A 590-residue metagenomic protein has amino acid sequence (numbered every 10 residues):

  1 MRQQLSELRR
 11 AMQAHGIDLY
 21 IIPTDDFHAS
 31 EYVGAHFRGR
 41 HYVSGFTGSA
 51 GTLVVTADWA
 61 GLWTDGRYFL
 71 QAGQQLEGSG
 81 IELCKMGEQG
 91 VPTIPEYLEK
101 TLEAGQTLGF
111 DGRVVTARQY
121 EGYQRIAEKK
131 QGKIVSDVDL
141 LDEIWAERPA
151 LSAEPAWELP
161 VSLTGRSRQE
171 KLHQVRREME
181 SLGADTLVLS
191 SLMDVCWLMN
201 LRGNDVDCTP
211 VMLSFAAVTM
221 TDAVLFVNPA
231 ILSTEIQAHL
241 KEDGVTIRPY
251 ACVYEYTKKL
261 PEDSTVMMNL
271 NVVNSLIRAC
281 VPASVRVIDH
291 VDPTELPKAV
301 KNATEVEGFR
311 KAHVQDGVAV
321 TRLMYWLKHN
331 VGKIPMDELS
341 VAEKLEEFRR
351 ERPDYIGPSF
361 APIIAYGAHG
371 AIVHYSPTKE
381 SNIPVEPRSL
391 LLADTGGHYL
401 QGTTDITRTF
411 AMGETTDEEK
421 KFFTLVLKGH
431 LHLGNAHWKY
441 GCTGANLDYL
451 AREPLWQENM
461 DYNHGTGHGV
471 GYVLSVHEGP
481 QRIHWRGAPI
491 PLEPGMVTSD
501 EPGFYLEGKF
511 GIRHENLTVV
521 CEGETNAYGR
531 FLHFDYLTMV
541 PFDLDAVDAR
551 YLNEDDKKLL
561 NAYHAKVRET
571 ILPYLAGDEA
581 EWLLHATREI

Functional and structural regions predicted by a protein language model:
M1-I590: Active-site neighborhoods and metal-handling regions in enzymes and metal-associated proteins
